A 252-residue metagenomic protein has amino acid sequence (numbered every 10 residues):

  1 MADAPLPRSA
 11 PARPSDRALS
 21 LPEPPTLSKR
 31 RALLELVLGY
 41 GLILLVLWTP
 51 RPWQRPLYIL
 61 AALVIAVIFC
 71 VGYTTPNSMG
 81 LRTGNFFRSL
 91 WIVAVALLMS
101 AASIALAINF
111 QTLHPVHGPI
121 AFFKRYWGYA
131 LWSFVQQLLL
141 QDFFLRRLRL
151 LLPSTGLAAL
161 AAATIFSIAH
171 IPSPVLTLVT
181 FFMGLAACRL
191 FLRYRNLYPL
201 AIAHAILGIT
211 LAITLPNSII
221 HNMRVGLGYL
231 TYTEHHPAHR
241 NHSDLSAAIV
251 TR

Functional and structural regions predicted by a protein language model:
M1-P76, A212-R252: N-terminal, membrane-interfacial amphipathic/helix-forming hydrophobic leader that caps and precedes the first
P14-G39, I59, Y73-A102, H117-Y126 (+1 more regions): Interfacial transmembrane-helix boundary/kink motif in multi-pass membrane proteins
L45-P50, I104-P115: Juxtamembrane "helix-exit" motif on the non-cytosolic side of transmembrane helices
P52-L60, K124, P153-A162, N196-P199: Membrane-interface starts of transmembrane alpha-helices
P56-V64, F122-W127, L131, V135 (+2 more regions): Membrane-embedded alpha-helical segments of multi-pass membrane proteins, especially the transmembrane helices
A94, Y126, A130, F134 (+6 more regions): Residue-level signature of the transmembrane alpha-helical core of multi-pass small-molecule transporters
P115-I168: Function-critical hydrophobic alpha-helical transmembrane segments in multi-pass membrane proteins
T177-P237: Functionally important transmembrane alpha-helices
